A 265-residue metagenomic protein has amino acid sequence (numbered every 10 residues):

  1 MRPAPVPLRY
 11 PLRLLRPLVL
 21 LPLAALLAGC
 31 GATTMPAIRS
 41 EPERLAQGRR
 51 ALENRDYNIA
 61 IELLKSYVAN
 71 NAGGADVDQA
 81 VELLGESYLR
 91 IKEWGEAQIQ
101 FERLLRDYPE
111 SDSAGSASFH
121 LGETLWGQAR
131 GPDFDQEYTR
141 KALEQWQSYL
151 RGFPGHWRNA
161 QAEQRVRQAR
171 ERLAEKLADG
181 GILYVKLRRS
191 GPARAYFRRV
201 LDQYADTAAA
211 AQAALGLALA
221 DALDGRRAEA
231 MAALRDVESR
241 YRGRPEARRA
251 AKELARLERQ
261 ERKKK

Functional and structural regions predicted by a protein language model:
M1-C30: Sec-dependent bacterial lipoprotein signal peptides
R2-P5, C30-K265: Acidic, polar-rich low-complexity tracts and alpha-helical solenoid repeat scaffolds
